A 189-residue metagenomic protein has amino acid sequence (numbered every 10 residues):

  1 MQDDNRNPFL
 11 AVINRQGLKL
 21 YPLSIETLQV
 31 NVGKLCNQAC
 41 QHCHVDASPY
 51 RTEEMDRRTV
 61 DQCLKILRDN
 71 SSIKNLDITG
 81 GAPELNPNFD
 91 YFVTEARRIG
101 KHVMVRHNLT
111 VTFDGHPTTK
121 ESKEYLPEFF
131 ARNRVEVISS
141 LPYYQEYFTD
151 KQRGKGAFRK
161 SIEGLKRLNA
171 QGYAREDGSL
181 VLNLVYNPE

Functional and structural regions predicted by a protein language model:
Q2-G80, E84-H102, T112: Conserved alpha-helical substructure of the radical SAM core
D61-D77, N86-N187: Radical SAM/AdoMet-radical enzyme domain recognition
